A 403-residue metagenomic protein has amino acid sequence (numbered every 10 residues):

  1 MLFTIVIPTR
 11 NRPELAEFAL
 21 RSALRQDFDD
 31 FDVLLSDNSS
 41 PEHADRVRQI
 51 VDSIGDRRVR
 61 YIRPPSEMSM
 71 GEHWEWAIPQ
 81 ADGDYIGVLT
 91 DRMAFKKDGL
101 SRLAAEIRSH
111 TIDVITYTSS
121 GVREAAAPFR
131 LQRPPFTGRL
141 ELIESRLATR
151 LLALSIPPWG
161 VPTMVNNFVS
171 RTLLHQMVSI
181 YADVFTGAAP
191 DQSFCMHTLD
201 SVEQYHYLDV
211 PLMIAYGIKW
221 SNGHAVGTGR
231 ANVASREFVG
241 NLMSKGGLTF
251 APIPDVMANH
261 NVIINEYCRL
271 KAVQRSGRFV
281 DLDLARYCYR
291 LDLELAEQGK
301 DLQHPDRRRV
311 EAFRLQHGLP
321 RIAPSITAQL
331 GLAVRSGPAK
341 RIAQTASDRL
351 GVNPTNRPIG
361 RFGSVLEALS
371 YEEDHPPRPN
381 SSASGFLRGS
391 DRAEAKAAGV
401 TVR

Functional and structural regions predicted by a protein language model:
M1-A234: Nucleotide-sugar donor-binding/catalytic module of glycosyltransferases that assemble extracellular/cell-envelope
T118-S119, P211, Y216-R403: C-terminal subregions of glycosyltransferases and related glycan-biosynthesis enzymes
